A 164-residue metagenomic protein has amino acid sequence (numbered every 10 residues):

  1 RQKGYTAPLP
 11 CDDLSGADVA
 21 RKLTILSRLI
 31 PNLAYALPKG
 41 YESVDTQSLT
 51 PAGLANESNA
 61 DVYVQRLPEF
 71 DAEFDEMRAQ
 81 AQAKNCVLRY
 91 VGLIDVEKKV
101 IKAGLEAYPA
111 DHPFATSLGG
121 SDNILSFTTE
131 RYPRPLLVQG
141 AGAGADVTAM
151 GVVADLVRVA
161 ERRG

Functional and structural regions predicted by a protein language model:
R1-S117: Substrate-binding/catalytic subdomain of NAD(P)-dependent oxidoreductase enzymes
G4-P10, L93-G164: Catalytic, metal-anchored helix/loop core of enzyme active sites in primary metabolism
